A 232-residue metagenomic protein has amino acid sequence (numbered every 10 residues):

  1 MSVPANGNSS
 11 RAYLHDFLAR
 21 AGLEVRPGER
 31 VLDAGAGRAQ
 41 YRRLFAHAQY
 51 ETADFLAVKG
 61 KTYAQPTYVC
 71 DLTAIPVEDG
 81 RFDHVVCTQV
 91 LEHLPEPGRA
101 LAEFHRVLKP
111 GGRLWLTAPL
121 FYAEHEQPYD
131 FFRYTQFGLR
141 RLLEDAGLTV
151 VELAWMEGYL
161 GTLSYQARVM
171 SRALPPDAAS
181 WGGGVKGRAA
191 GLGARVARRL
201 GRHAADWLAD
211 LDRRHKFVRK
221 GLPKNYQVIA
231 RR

Functional and structural regions predicted by a protein language model:
M1-V25: Class I SAM-dependent methyltransferase Rossmann-like catalytic core, especially the SAM/SAH-binding loop
S2, N6, T88, Q127: Conserved short-loop catalytic and cofactor-binding motifs
A5-S9, E92, V218: Short, surface-exposed alpha-helical recognition segments that flank or form part of ligand/macromolecule-binding
A12-D16, D33-G35, T67, A209-D212: Short gly/ser/thr-rich secondary-structure transition/capping motifs
A19-H125, T135-R140, V228-A230: Conserved SAM-binding loop
G98-R99, E103, K109, R113-R231: S-adenosyl-L-methionine-dependent methyltransferase catalytic module, highlighting the catalytic core
